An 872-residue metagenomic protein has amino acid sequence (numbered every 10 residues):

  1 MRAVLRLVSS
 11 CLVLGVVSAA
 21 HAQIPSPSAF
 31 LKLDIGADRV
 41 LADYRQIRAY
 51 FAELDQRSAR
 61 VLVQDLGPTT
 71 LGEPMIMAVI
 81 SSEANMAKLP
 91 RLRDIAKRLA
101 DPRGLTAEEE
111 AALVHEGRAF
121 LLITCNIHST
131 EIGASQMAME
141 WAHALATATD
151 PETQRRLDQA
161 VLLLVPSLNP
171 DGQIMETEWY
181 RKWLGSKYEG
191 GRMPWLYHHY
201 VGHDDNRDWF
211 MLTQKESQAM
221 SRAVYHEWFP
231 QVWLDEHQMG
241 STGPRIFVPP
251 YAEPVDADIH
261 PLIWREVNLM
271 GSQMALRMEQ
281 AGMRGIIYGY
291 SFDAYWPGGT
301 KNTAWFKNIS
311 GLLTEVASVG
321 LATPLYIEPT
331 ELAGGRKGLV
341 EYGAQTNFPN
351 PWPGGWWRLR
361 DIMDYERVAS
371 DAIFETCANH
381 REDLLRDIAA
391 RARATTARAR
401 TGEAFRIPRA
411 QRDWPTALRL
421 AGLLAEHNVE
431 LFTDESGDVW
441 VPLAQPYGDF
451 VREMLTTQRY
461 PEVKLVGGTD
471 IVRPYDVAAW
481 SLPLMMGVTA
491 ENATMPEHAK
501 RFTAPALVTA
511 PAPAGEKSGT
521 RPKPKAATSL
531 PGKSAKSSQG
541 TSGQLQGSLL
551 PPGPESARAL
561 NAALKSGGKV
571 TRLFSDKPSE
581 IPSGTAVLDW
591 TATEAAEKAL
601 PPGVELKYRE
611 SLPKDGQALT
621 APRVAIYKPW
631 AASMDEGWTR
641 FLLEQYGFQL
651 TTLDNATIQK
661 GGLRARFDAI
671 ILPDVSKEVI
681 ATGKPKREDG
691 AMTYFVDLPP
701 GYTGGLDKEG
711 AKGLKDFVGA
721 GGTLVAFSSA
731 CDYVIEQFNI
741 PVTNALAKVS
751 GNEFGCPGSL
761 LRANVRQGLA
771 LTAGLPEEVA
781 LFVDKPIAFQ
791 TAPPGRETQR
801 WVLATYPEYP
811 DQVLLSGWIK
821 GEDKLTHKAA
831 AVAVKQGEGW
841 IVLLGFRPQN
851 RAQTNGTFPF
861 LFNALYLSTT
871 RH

Functional and structural regions predicted by a protein language model:
M1-L5: N-terminal secretory signal peptides that target proteins for export/translocation
R6-A19: Bacterial N-terminal signal peptides
V16-V17, W179, C377, R871: Hydrophobic alpha-helical elements and their junctions with loops/disorder across both membrane and soluble proteins
Q23-V161, V201, R207, T213-K215 (+7 more regions): Intrinsic-disorder/low-complexity accessory segments
T153, D158-L163, L168-R207: Divalent-metal coordination cores built from histidine and acidic residues
V165-N169, Y180, D235-G243, A730: Short, solvent-exposed turn/loop segments enriched in Gly/Ser/Thr/Pro and often Arg
D171-G172, G240-T242, G320, E678: Feature marks short, surface-exposed loop/turn motifs that line or immediately flank catalytic pockets and channel
